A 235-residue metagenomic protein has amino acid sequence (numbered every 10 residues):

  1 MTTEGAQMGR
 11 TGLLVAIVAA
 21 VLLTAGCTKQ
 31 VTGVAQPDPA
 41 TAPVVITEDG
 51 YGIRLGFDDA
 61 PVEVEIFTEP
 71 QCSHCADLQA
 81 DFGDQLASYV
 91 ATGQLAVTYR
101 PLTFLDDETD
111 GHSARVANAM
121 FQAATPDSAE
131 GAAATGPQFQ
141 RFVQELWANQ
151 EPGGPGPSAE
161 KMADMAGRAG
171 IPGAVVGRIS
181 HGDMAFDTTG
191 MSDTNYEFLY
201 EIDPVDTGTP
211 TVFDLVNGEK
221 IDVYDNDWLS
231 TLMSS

Functional and structural regions predicted by a protein language model:
T2-G5, G9-E108, S192-T194, W228-S235: Extracytoplasmic thiol/disulfide redox context detector
L22, G26, E130-T135, I179 (+1 more regions): Generic low-polarity alpha-helical segments
Q30-T32, D164-S235: C-terminal cap of thioredoxin/glutaredoxin-like
G50-G56, A133, M165-I171: Short low-complexity stretches enriched in small and charged residues
V62, A117, P210: Residue-level detector of short, conserved catalytic/binding motifs and their immediate flanks
A76-P155: Structural alpha/beta surface segment adjacent to cysteine/selenocysteine redox centers across thiol/disulfide enzymes
D81, P137, P157, I171 (+1 more regions): Short coil/turn linker and secondary-structure boundary residues
S158-A163: A metal-dependent, Asp-based hydrolase signature
